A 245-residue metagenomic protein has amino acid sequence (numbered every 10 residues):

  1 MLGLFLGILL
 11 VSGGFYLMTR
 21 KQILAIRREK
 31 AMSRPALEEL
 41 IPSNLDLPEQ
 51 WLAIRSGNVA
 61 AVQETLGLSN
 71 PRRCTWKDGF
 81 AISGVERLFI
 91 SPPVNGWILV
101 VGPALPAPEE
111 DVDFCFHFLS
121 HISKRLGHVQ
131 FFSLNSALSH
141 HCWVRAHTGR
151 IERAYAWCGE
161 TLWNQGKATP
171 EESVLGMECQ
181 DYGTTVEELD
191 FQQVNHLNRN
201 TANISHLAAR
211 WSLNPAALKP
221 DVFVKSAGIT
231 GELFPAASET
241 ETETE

Functional and structural regions predicted by a protein language model:
M1-A25: N-terminal signal-anchor transmembrane alpha helix of single-pass membrane proteins, serving as the membrane-anchoring
L4-L9, I54-V59, P108-E109: Short low-complexity stretches enriched in small and charged residues
I23-P71: N-terminal topogenic membrane-targeting module
R55, D111, L197-N200: Intrinsic-disorder-associated interaction segments
P71-Y155: Short, intrinsically disordered low-complexity segments
R153, W157-E245: Long, compositionally biased intrinsically disordered terminal regions
